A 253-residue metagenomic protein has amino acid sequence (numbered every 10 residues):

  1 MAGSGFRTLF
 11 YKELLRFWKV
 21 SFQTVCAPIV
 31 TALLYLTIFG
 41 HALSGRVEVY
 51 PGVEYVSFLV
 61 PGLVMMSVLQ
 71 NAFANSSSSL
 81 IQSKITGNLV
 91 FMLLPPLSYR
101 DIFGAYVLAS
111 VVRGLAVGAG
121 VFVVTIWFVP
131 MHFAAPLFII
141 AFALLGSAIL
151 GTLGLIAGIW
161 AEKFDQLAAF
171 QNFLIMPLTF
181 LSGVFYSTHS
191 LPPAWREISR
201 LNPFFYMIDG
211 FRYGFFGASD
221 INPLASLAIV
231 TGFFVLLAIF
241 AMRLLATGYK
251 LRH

Functional and structural regions predicted by a protein language model:
M1-L137, A141-H253: Hydrophobic transmembrane alpha-helices and immediately adjacent juxtamembrane helices of multi-pass inner-membrane
